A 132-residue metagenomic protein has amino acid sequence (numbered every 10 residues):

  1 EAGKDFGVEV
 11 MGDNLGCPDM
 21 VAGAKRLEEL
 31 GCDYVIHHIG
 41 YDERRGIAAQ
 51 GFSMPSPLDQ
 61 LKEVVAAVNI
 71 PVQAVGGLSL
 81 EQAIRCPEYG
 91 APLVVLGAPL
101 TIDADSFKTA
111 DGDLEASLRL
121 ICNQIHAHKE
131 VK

Functional and structural regions predicted by a protein language model:
E1-L61, A67: Conserved anion-binding
G12-G16, Q50-S53, V75-G76, G97-P99 (+1 more regions): Glycine- and other small-residue-rich loops at beta-strand/loop junctions that grip anionic moieties
C17-L30, A67-I70, A74, L78-L96: Catalytic cores of alpha/beta
D19-G23, G31, S56-Q60, V64 (+3 more regions): General structural feature for long, well-ordered alpha-helical segments within catalytic domains of soluble enzymes
Y34-I47, Y89-S117: Glycine-rich phosphate-binding active-site loops on the catalytic face of alpha/beta enzymes
A116-K132: Extended, intrinsically disordered, low-complexity segments
